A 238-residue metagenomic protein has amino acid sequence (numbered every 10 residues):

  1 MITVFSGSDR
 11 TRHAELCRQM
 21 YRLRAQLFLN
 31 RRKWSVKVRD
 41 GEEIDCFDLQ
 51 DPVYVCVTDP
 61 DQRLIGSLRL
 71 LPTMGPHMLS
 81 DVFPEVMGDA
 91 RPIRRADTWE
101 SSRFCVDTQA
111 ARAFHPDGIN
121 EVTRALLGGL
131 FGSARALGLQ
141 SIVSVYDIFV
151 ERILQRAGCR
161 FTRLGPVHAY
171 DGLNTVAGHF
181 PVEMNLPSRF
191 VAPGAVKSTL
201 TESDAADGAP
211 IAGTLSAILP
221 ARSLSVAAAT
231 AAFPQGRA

Functional and structural regions predicted by a protein language model:
M1-E15, G128-A136, M184-P187: N-terminal short leaders/motifs
M1-G41, C46, Y54-L64: Short amphipathic alpha-helix that is part of the acyltransferase structural core
D45-F47, V167-H168: Short glycine-biased active-site loop of nucleotidyltransferases that positions the nucleotide triphosphate and helps
Q50-P52, R63-I65, R94-W99: Short connector loops at helix/strand junctions that flank enzyme active sites, especially segments positioning acidic
T58-P92: Short, His- and charge-rich active-site/binding loops that engage polyanionic ligands
D59-Q62, Q109, P181-N185: Short loop segments at secondary-structure junctions
M78, P84-T175: Acyl-donor binding region in acyl/amide transferases
R103, G172-A238: Charge-rich, low-complexity intrinsically disordered segments
